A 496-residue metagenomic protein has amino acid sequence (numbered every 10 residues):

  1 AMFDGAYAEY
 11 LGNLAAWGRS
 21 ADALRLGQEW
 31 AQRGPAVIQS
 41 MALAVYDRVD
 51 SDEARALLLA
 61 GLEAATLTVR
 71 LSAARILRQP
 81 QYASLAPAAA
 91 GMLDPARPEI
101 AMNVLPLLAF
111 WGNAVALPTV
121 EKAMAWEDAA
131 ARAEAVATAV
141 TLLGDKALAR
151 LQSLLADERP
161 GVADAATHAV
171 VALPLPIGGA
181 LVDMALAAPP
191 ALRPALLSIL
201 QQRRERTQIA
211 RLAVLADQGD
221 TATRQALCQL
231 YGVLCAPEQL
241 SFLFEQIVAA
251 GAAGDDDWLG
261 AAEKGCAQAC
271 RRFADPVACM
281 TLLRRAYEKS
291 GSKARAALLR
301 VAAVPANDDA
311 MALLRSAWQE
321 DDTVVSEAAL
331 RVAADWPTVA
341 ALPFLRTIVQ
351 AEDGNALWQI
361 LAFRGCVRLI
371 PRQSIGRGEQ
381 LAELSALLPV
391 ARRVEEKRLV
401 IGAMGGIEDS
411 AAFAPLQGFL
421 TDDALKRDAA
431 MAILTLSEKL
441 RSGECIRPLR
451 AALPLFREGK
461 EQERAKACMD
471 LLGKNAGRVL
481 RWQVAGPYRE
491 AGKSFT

Functional and structural regions predicted by a protein language model:
A1, Q28, G91, P118 (+2 more regions): Preference for long, amphipathic alpha-helical scaffolds in soluble/luminal domains and all-alpha bundles
A1-M2, T66, R97, D128 (+2 more regions): Short, intrinsically disordered, charge-balanced linker/junction segments flanking boundaries in proteins
G5-R19, E29, V37-S51, L57-A60 (+26 more regions): Structural detector for internal amphipathic alpha-helices that build alpha-solenoid repeat scaffolds
A147, L243, C279-L283, E379-L384 (+1 more regions): HEAT/HEAT-like alpha-solenoid repeats
A452-T496: Accessory carbohydrate-binding/adhesion or oligomerization-edge regions at the termini of glycan-active proteins
